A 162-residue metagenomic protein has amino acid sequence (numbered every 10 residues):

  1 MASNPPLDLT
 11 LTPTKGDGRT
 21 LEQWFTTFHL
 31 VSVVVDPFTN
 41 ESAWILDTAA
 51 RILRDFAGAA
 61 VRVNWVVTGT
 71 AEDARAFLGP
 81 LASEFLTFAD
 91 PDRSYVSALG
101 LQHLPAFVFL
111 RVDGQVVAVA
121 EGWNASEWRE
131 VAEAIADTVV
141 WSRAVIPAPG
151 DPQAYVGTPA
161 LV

Functional and structural regions predicted by a protein language model:
M1-L30, W44, R54-R62, R75-L81 (+3 more regions): Non-globular targeting/processing and membrane-anchoring segments
F28, V35-F38, T70: Short pre-active-site segment immediately N-terminal to redox-active cysteine/selenocysteine motifs in thiol-based
V34-T48: Conserved redox-active cysteine motifs that mediate thiol-disulfide chemistry, especially di-cysteine Cys-X(1-2)-Cys
R62-T68: Short internal beta-strands
T68-L104: Thioredoxin-like thiol-disulfide oxidoreductase module
L86, V117-A120: Structural signal for short hydrophobic segments within the conserved structured cores of catalytic domains across
